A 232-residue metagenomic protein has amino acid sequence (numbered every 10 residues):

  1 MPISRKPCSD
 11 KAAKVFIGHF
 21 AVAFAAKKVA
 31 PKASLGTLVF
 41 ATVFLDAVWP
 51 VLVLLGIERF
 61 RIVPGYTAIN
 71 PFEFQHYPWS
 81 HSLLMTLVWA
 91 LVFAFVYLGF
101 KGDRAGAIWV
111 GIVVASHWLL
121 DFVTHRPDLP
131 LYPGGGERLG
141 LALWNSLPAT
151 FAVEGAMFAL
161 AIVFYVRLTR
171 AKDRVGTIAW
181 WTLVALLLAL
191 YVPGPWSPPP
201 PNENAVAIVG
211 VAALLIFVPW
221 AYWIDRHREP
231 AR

Functional and structural regions predicted by a protein language model:
P2-R232: N-terminal membrane-targeting hydrophobic helices
